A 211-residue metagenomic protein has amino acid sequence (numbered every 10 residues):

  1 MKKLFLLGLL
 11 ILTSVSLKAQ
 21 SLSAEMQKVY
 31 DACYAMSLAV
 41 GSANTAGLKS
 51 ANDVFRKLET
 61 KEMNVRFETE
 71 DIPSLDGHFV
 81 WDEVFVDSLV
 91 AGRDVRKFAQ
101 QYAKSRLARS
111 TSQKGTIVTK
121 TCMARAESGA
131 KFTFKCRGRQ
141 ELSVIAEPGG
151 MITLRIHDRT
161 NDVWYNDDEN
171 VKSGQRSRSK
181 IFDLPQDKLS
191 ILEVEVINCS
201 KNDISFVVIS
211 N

Functional and structural regions predicted by a protein language model:
M1-A24: Bacterial Sec-dependent N-terminal signal peptides
Q20-N52: N-terminal leader/propeptide segments of preproteins
E25-K28, E59, K104-Q113, E193-N211: C-terminal edge strands of extracellular/lumenal beta-sandwich accessory domains
Y30, Y34, M123-K201, I209-N211: Acidic, Ser/Thr/Pro-rich low-complexity intrinsically disordered segments
G41-S42, S88, V196: Short beta-strand element of the conserved SAM-dependent methyltransferase core
R56-T133: Non-catalytic extracellular/lumenal accessory regions of secreted precursors
